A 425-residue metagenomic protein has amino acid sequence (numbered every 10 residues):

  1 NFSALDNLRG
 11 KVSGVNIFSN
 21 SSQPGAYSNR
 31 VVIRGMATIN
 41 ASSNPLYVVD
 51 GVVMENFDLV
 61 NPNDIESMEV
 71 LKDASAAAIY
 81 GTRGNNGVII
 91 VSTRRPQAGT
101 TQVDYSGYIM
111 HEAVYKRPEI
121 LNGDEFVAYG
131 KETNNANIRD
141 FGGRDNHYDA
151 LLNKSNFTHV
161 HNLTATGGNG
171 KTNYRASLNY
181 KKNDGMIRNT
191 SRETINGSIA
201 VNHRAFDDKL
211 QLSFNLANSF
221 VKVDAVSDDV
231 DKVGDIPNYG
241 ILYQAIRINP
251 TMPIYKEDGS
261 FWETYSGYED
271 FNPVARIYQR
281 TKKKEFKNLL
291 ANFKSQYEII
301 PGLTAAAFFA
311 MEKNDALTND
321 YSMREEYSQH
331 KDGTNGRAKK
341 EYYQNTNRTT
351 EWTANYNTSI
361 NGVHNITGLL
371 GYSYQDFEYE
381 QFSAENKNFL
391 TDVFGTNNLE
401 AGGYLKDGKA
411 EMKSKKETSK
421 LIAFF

Functional and structural regions predicted by a protein language model:
N1-I199, R204-S219, L290, A401 (+1 more regions): Short, small/polar-rich motifs associated with maturation and membrane association, primarily at protein termini
P24, Q97-D145, M186-I187, N196-N288 (+1 more regions): Surface-exposed loop/interface segments of Gram-negative outer-membrane beta-barrel transport/assembly proteins
Y297: Extracellular and analogous surface-interaction loops
L303: An active-site-proximal structural segment forming one wall of the substrate-binding cleft that immediately precedes
F425: Conserved polymerase palm-domain catalytic core
